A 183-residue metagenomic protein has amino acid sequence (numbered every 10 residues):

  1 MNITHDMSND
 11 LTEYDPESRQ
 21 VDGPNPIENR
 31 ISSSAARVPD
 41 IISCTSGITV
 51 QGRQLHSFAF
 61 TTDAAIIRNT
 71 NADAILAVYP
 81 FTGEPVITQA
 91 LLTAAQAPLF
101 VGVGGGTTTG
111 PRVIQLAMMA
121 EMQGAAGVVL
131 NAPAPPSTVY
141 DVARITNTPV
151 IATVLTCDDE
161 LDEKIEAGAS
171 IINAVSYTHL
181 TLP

Functional and structural regions predicted by a protein language model:
N2-L99, G105-G110: Conserved N-terminal beta1-alpha1 strand-loop-helix module at the mouth
I66-I67, L91, M119-A120, V142 (+1 more regions): Generic structural signal for hydrophobic
N71-A72, A95-A97, G124-A125, T146-T148 (+1 more regions): Glycine-enriched alpha-helix->loop->beta-strand junction motifs that scaffold or abut catalytic
I75-F81, V103-G104, A125-A134, V150-T156 (+1 more regions): Catalytic beta/alpha-barrel core
P85-G105, T138-C157: Alpha-helix-loop-beta-strand connector modules within alpha/beta enzyme cores
R112-Q123: Glycine/small-residue-rich loop that forms an oxyanion/phosphate-binding "nest" at active or ligand-binding sites
Q115-L116, E160-E166: Catalytic cores of alpha/beta
T178-P183: Conserved small/polar residues in nucleotide/adenosyl-binding loops
